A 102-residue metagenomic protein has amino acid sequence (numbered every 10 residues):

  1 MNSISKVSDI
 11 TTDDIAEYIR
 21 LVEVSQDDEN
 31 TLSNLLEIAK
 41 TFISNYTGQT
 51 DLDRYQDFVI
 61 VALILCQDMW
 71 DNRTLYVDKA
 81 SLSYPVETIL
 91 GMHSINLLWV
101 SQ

Functional and structural regions predicted by a protein language model:
M1-Q102: Divalent metal-cofactor coordination and adjacent catalytic microenvironments
